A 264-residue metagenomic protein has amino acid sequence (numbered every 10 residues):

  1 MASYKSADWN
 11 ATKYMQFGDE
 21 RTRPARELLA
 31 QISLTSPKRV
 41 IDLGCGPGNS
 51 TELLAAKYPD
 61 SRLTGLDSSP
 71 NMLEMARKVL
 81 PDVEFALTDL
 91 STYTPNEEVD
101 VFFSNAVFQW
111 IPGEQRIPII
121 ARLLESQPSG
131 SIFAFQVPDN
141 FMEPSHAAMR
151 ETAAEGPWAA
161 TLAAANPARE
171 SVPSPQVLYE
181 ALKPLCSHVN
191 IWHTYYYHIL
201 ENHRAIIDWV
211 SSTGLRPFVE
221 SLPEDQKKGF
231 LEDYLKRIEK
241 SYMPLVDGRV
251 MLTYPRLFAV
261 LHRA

Functional and structural regions predicted by a protein language model:
M1-I41, N49-L53, M75: Conserved class I S-adenosyl-L-methionine
W9, Y93-T94, I111: Helix-loop segment at the mouth of the active site in Rossmann-fold oxidoreductases, especially SDR/KR enzymes
I32, K57, S126-Q127: A generic alpha-to-beta junction signature in SAM-dependent methyltransferases
R39-P95, V101, P118: Class I SAM-dependent methyltransferase SAM/SAH-binding core
P47-N49, R169-A264: Conserved Class I S-adenosyl-L-methionine
D100-Q115, D139: A short SAM/SAH-binding and catalytic strip from SAM-dependent methyltransferases
I117, R122-L124, P128-E201: Conserved catalytic/acceptor-binding region of the Class I
